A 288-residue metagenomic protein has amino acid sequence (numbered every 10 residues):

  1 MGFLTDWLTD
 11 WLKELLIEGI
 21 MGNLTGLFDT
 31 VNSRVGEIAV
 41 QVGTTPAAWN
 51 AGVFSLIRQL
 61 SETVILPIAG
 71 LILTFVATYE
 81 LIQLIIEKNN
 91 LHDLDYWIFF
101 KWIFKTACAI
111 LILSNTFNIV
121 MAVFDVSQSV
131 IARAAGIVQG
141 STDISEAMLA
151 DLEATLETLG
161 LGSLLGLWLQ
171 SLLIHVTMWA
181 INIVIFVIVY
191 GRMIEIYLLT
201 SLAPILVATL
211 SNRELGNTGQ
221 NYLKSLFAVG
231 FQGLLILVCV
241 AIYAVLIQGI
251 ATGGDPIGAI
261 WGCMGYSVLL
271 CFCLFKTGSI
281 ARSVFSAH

Functional and structural regions predicted by a protein language model:
M1, L8, L12-N23, L94-I112 (+2 more regions): Alpha-helical transmembrane segments and their helix-start/interface "positive-inside/aromatic belt" motifs in integral
M1-I72: Binding/recognition "hotspot" determinant
L16, I20, L24, V31 (+3 more regions): Non-cytosolic segments of integral membrane proteins
L60-V64, D95-F99, I103, L164 (+9 more regions): Hydrophobic, aromatic-rich alpha-helical transmembrane segments and their membrane-interface anchor motifs
G70, T74-I86, I236-A251: Juxtamembrane "helix exit" motif at the C-terminal ends of alpha-helical transmembrane segments in multi-pass membrane
I72-C108, L202-G216: Hydrophobic transmembrane alpha-helix segments characteristic of membrane transport and insertion machinery
V207-K224, A251-G253, R282-V284: Alpha-helical transmembrane segments
V229-L237: Hydrophobic alpha-helical membrane segments
